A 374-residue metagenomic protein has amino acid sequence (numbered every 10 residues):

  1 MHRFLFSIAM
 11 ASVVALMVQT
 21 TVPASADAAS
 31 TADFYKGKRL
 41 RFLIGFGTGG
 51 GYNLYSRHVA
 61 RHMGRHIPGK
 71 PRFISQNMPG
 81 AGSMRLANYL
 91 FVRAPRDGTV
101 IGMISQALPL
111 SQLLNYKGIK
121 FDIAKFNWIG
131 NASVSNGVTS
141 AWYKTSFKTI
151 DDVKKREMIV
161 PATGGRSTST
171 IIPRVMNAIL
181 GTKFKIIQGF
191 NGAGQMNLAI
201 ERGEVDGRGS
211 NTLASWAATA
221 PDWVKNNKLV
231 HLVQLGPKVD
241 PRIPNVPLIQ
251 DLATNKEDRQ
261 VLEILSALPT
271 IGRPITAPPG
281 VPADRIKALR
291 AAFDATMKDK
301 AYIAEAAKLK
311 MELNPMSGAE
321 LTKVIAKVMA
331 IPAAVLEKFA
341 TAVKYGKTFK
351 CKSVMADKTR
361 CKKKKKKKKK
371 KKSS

Functional and structural regions predicted by a protein language model:
M1-F4: Positively charged n-region of N-terminal signal peptides that target proteins for export
V14-A26: C-terminal segment of classical bacterial N-terminal signal peptides
S25-D27, S373-S374: Long, low-complexity intrinsically disordered segments that are proline/alanine-rich with interleaved serine/threonine
A29-G272, E337, K344-M355: Conserved hydrophobic/amphipathic secondary-structure segments that form or flank ligand- or partner-binding grooves
K36-L40, K225-N227, L232, L252 (+2 more regions): An extracytoplasmic/periplasmic, membrane-proximal ligand-sensing/linker region
G47-G50, P278-A283: Structural beta->alpha junctions
G272-P278: A short beta-strand structural signal in non-transmembrane regions
